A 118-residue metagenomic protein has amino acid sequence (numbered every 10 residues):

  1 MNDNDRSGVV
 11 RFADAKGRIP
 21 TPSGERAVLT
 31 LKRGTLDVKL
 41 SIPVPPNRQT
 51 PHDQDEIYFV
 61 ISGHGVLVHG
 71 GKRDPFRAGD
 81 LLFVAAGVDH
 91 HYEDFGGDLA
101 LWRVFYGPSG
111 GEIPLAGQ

Functional and structural regions predicted by a protein language model:
M1-Q49, A116-Q118: A short, N-terminal "cap"/entry segment at the start of jelly-roll beta-barrel domains of the cupin/DSBH fold
K32-G34, V68-K72, F95: Short strand-coil-strand connectors
T35, I57, H64-V66, D89 (+1 more regions): Structural motif
D37-V38, D74, H90: Short, isolated positions in well-ordered beta-strands
V38, L67-H69, L101: Short hydrophobic/aromatic-rich beta-strand segments that constitute the beta-sheet cores of beta-sandwich/beta-barrel
H52-L67, G107: Short, conserved beta-strand element in jelly-roll/cupin
G71-A86: Short acidic-glycine-tyrosine-enriched beta hairpin
A86-E112: Ligand-binding loop in jelly-roll beta-barrel domains
